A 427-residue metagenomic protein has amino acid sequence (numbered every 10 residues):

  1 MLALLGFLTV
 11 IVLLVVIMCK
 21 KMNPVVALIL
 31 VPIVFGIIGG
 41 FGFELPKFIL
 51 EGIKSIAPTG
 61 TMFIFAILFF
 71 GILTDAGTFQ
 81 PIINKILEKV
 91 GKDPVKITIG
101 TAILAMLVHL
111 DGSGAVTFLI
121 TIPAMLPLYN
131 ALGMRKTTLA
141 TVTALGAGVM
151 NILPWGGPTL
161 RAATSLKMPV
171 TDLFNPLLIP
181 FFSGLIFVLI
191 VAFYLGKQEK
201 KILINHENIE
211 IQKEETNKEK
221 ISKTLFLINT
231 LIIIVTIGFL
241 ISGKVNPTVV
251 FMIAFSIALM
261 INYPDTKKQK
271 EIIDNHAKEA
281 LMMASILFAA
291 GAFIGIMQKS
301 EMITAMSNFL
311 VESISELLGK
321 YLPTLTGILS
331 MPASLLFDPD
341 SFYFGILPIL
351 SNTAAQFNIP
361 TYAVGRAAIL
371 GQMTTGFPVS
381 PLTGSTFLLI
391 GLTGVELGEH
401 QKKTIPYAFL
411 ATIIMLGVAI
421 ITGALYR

Functional and structural regions predicted by a protein language model:
M1-L4, K54-G60, I86-G100, A131-L139 (+4 more regions): Membrane-interfacial loop-to-helix junctions in multi-pass transporters
L4-F7, I38, N175, I179-I272 (+2 more regions): Long, contiguous bundles of hydrophobic transmembrane helices that form the permeation core of multi-pass
L14-K21, F70, L104-S113, A144-M150 (+4 more regions): Transmembrane alpha-helix interface/packing and boundary motifs in multi-pass membrane proteins, characterized by
V26, L45-Q80, T98, M106 (+2 more regions): Core transmembrane alpha-helical segments of multi-pass membrane transporters/permeases
I64-F65, K92-A124, F288, S313-Y362 (+1 more regions): Hydrophobic alpha-helical transmembrane segments of multi-pass integral membrane proteins, predominantly secondary
P81-I83, V116-L128, G156-L166, M306 (+2 more regions): Re-entrant/interfacial helical elements at transmembrane boundaries that shape and gate the permeation pathway
P127-K220, P360, P381-R427: Membrane-core helix-loop-helix motifs of multi-pass transport proteins
L231-F337: Transmembrane helical segments that form the transport core of multi-pass membrane transport proteins
